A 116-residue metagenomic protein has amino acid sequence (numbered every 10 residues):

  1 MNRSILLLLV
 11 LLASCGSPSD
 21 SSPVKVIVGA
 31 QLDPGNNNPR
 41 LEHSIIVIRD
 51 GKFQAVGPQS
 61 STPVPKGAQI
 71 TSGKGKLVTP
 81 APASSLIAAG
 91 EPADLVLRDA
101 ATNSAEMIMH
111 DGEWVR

Functional and structural regions predicted by a protein language model:
M1-S4: Positively charged n-region of N-terminal signal peptides that target proteins for export
L12-S14: C-terminal motif of bacterial Sec signal peptides marking the signal peptidase cleavage site
G16-P18: Bacterial signal peptide processing site
K25-I27, P63-S85, H110-W114: Replace "His-x-His-based motif
G29-A30, G51: Solvent-exposed loop/turn tips at the surfaces of repeat/solenoid architectures
D33-G35: Short solvent-exposed capping/turn motifs at the termini of beta-strands
N38-T79, T102: Histidine-rich, glycine-flanked metal-binding segment
E42, A89-R116: C-terminal cap of metal-dependent C-N hydrolases
